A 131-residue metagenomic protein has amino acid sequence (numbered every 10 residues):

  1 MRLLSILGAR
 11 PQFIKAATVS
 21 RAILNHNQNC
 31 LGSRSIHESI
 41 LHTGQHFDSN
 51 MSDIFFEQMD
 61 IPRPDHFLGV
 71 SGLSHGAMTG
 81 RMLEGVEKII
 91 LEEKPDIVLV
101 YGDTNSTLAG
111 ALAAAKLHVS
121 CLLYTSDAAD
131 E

Functional and structural regions predicted by a protein language model:
M1-Q45: N-terminal subdomain of nucleotide-sugar transferases
G32-M78, M82-G85: Conserved nucleotide-sugar phosphate-binding/catalytic loop shared by glycosyltransferases and other
K94-D96: Proline-aspartate-enriched helix->loop->beta-strand connector
L99-K116: An aromatic- and histidine-rich active-site surface loop
V119-S120: A short helix-loop-beta submotif of the ANL/AMP-binding
Y124-A129: Conserved small/polar residues in nucleotide/adenosyl-binding loops
